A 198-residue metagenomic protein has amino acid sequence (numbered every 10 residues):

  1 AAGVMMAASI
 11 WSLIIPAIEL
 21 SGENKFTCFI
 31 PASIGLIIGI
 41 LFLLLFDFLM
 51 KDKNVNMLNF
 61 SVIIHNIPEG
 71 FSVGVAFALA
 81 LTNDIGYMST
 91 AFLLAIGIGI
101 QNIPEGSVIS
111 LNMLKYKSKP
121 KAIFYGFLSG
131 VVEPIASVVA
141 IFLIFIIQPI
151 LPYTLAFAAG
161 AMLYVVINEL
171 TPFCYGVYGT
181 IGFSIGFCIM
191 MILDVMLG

Functional and structural regions predicted by a protein language model:
A1-G198: Intrinsically disordered, metal-sensing/regulatory segments
